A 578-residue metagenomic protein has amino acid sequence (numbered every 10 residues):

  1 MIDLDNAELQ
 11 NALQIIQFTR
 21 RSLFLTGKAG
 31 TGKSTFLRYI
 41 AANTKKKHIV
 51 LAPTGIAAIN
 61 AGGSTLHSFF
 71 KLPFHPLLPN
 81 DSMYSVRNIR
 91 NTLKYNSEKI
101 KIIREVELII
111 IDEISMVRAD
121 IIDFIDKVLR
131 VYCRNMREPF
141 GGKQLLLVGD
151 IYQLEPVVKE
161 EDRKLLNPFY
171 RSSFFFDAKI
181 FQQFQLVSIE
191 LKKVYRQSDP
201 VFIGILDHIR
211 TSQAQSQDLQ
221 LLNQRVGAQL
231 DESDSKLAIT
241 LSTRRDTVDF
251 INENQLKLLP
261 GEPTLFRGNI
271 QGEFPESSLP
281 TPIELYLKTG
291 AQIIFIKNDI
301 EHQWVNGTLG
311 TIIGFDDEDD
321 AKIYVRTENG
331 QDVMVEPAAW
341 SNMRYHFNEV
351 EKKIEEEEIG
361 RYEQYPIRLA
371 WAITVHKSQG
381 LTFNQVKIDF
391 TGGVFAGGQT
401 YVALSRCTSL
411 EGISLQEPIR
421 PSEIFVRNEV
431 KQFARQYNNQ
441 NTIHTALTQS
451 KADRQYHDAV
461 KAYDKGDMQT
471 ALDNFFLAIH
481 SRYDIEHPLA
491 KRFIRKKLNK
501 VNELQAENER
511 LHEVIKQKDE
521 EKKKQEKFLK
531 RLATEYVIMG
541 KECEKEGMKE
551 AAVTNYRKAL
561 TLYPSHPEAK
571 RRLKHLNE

Functional and structural regions predicted by a protein language model:
M1-E578: Conserved ATP-binding/catalytic motifs of P-loop helicase motor domains
